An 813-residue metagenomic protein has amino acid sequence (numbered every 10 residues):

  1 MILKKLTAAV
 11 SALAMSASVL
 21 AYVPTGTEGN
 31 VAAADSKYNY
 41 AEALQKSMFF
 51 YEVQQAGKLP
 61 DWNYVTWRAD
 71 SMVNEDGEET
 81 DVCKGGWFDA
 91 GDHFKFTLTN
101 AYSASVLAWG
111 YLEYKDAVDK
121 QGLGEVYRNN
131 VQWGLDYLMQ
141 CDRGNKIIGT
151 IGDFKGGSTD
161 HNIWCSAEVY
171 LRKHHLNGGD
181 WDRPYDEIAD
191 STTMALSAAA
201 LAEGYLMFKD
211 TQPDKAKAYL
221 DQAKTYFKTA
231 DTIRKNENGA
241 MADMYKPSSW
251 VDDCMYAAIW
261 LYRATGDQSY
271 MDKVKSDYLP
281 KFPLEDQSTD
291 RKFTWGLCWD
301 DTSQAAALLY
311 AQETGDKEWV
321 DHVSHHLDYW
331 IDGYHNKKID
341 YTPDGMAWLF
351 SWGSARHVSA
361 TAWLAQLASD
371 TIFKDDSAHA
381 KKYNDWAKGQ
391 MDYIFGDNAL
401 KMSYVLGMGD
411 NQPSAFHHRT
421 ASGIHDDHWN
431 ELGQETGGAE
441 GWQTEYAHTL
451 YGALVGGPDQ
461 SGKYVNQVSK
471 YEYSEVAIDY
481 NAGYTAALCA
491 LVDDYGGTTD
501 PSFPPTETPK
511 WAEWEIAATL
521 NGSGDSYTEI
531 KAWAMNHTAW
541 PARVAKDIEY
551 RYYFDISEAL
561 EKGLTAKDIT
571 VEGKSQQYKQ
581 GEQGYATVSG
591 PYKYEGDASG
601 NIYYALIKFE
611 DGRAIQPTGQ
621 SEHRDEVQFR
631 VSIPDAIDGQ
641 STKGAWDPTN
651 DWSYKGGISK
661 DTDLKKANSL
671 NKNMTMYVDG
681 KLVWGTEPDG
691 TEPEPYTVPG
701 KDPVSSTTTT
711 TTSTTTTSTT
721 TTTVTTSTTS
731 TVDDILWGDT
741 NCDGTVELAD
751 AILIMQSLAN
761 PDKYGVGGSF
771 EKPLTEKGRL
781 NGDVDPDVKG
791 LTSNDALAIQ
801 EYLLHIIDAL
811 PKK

Functional and structural regions predicted by a protein language model:
L6, A21-T25, S705-K813: Cellulosome-associated attachment modules in secreted, modular CAZymes
S11-V19: Hydrophobic core
V19-D35: Sec-dependent signal peptide cleavage junction
A34-F49, V53-V106, G110, G152-L196 (+6 more regions): Aromatic (Trp/Tyr) and acidic
G496-Y527: Low-complexity, acidic Ser/Thr/Pro/Gly-rich terminal tails and inter-domain linkers that flank the onset of structured
G524-I556: Short beta-strand elements of extracellular/lumenal beta-sandwich folds
S557-D611: A surface/secretory-pathway sequence property marking extracellular, secreted, or lumenal proteins enriched
G600-Y603, I615, Q620-V704: Terminal connector regions
